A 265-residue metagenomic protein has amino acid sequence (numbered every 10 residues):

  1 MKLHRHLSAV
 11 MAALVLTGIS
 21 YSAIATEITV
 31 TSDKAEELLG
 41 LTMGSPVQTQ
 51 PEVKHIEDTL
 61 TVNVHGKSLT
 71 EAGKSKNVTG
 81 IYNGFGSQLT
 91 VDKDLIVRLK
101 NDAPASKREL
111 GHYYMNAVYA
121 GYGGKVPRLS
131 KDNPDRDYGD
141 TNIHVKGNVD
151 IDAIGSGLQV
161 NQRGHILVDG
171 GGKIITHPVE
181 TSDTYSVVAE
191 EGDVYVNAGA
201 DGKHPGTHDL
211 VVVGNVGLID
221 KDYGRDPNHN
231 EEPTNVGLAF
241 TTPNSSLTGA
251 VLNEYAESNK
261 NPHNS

Functional and structural regions predicted by a protein language model:
M1-A25: Gram-negative bacterial Sec-dependent N-terminal signal peptides
A23-E27, D33-S265: Surface-exposed loop/turn motifs in large extracellular/passenger domains
